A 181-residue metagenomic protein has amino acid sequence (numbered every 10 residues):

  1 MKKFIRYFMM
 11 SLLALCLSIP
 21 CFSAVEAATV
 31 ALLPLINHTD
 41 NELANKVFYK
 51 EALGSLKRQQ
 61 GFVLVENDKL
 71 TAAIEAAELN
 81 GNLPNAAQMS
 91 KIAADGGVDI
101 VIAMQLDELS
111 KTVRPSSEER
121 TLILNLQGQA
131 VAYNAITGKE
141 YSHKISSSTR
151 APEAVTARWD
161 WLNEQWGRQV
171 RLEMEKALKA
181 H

Functional and structural regions predicted by a protein language model:
M1-R6: Positively charged n-region of N-terminal signal peptides that target proteins for export
F8-P20: Bacterial N-terminal signal peptides
S23-T29, A44-V47, I92-G96, E108-K111 (+2 more regions): C-terminal/domain-edge helix-coil "capping" segments
A27-T29, T39-Q105, T137-S142, Q169-K176: N-terminal segment of the mature soluble domain
L32-L35: Active-site beta-strand/loop signature of hydrolases that rely on acidic residues for catalysis
A73-I74, S110-T112: Short active-site-adjacent helix-start/loop capping segments
I100, L124-L126: Hydrophobic core residues within well-ordered beta-strands of beta-rich domains
P115-S117: Extracellular loop and loop/strand-boundary signature of outer-membrane beta-barrel proteins
